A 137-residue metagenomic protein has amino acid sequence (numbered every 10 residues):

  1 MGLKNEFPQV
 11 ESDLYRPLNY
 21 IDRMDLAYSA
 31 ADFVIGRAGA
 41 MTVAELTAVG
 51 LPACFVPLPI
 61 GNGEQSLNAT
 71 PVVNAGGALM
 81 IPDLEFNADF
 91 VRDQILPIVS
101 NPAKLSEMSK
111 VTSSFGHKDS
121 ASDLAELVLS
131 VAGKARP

Functional and structural regions predicted by a protein language model:
M1-V34, S66-T70, I81-F90: Donor-nucleotide binding loops and adjacent catalytic segments primarily of GT-B fold Leloir glycosyltransferases
D25, V43-L51, T70: Short alpha-helical segment that forms part of, or immediately flanks, the ligand-binding pocket in carbohydrate-active
S29-A30, A48, F55, N74: Flexible glycine/serine/alanine-rich "lid" or loop that lines and gates the nucleotide-sugar donor pocket in diverse
S29-T42, L51: Acidic donor-binding loop of glycosyltransferase active sites
G36, P52-N62: Short hydrophobic beta-strand element within catalytic cores of glycosyltransferases and related nucleotide-activated
A53, P71-L84, L96-P97: A short acidic/histidine/glycine-rich donor-binding loop in glycosyltransferase catalytic cores
K104-K118: A short, well-ordered alpha-helix in the C-terminal region of glycosyltransferases
H117-P137: C-terminal alpha-helical cap of glycosyltransferases
